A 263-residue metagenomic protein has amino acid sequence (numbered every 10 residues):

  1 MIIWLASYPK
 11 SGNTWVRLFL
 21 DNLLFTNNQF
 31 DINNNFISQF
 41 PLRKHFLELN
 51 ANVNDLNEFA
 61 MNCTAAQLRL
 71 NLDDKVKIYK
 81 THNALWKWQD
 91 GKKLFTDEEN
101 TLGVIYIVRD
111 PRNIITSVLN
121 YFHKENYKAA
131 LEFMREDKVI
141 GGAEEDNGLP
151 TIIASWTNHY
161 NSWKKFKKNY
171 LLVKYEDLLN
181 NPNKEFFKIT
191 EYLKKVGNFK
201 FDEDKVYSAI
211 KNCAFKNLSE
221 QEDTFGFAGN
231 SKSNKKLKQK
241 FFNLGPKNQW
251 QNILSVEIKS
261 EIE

Functional and structural regions predicted by a protein language model:
M1-L172, F241-E263: PAPS-dependent sulfotransferase catalytic domain
N28-N50, I78, K168-V256: The conserved 3'-phosphoadenosine-5'-phosphosulfate
